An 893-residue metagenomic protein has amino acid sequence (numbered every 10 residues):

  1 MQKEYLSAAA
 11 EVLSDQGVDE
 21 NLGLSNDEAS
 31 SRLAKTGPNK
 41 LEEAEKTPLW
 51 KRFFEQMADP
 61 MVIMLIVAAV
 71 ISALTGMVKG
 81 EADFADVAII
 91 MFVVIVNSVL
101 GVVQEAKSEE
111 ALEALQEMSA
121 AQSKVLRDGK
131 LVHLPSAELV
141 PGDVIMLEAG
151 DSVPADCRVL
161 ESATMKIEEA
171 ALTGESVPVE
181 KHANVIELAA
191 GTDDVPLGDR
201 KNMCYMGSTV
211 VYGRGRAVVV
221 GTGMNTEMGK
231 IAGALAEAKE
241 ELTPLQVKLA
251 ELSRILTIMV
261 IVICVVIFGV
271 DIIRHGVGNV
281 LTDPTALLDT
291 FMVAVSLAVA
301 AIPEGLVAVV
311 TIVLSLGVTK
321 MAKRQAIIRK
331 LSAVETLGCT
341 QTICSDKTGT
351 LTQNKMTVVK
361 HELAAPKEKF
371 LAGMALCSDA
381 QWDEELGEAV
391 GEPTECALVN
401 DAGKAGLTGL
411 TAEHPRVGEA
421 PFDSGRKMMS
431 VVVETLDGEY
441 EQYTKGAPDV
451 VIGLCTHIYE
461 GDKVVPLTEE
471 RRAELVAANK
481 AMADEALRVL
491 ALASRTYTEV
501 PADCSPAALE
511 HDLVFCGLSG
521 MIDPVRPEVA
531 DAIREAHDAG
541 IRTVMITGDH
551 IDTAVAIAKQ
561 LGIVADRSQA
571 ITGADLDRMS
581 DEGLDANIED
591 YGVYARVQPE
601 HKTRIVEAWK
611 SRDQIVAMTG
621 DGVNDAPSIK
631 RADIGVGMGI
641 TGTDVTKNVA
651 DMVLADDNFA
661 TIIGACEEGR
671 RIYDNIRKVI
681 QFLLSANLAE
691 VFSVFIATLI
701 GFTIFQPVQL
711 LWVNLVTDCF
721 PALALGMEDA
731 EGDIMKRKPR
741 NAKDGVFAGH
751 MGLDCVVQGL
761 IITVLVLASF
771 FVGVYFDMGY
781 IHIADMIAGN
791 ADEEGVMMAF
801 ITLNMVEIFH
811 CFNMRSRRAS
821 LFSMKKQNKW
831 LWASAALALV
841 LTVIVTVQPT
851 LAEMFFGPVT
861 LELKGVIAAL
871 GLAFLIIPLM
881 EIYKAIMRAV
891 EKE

Functional and structural regions predicted by a protein language model:
M1-P739, V746-F747, L760, F800 (+1 more regions): Conserved cytosolic headpiece of P-type ATPases
I267, T763-Y775: Transmembrane alpha-helix/helix-exit interface in multi-pass inner-membrane proteins
T698-Q706, V772-E794: Helix-coil boundary and interhelical linker segments in multi-pass alpha-helical membrane proteins
T717, E794-C811: Generic alpha-helical transmembrane segments
A742-I761, G789-M798: Membrane-water interface at loop-to-transmembrane-helix junctions
I762, V766, M805-I808: ATP/pyrophosphate-binding catalytic subdomain of soluble kinases
M814: A C-terminal functional module that forms or caps the active site or interfaces directly with catalytic machinery
